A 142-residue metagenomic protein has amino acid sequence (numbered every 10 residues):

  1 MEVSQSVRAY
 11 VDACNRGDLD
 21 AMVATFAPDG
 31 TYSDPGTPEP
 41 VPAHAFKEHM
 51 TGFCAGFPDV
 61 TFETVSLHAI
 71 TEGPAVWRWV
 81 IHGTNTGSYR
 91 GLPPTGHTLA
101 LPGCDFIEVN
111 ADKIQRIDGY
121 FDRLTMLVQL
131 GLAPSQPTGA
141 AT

Functional and structural regions predicted by a protein language model:
M1-T142: C-terminal and inter-domain tail/linker signature
